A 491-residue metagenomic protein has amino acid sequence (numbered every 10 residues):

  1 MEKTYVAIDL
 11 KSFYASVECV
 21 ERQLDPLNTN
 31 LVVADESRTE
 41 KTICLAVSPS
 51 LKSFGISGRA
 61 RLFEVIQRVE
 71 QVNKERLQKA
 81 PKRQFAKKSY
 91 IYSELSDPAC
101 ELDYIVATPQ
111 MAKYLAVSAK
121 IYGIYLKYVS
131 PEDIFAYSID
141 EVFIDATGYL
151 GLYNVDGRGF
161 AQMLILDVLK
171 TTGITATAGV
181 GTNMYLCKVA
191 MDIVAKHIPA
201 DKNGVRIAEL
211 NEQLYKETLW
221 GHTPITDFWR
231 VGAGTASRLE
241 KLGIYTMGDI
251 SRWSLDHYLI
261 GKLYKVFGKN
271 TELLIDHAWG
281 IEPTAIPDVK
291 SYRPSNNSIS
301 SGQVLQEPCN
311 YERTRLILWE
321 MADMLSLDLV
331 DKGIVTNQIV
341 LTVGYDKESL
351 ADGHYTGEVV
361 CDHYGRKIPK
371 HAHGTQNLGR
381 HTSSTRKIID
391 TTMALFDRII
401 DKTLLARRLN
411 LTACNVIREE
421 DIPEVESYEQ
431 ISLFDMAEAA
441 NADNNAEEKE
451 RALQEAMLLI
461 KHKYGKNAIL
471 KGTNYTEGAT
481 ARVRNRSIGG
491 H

Functional and structural regions predicted by a protein language model:
M1-D276, E282-I286, L433-D435, A440-H491: Gly/Gly-Pro- and Ser/Thr-rich, intrinsically disordered tail segments characteristic of DNA damage-repair and tolerance
A7, D227, S237-A406, E426: DNA-contacting surface of Y-family translesion DNA polymerases
K11-F13, S37-K41, Y345-L350, V416-E420: Short, charged/polar surface micro-motifs in flexible loops or helix N-caps
T29, A176, N337-I339, L409 (+1 more regions): Change "...and in nucleic-acid phosphodiester-cleaving endonucleases..." to "...and in nucleic-acid processing enzymes
R38, G151, Y185, V304 (+4 more regions): Generic "edge-of-domain/loop-turn" microfeature
F143, N377, N410: Short aromatic/hydrophobic contact patches that present stacked aromatics for nucleic-acid/ligand binding
T182-Y185, D276-A278, V335-K347, L405-R418 (+1 more regions): A glycine-rich phosphate-binding loop feature that marks nucleotide/adenosyl-phosphate handling sites
A394, R398-L453, L458-L459: C-terminal hydrophobic structural anchor segments that stabilize assembly/packing rather than catalytic chemistry
